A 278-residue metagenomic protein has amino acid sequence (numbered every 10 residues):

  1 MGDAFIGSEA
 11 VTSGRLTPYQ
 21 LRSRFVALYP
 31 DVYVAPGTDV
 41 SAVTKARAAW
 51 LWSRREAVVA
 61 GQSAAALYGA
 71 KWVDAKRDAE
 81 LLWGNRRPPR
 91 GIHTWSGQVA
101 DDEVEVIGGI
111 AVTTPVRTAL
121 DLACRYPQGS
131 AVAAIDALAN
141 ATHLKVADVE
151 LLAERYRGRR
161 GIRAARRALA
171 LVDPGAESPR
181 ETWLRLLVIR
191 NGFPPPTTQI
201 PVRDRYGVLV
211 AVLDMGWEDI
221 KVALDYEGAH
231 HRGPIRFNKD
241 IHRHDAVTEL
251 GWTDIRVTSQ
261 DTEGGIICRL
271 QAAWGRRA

Functional and structural regions predicted by a protein language model:
M1-G161, P179, R276-A278: Short gly/ser-rich loop at a beta-strand->alpha-helix junction or flexible surface loop bordering the NTP-binding
E9-V11, R15, A139-A278: Surface segments flanking catalytic/ligand-binding clefts of nucleic-acid enzymes
